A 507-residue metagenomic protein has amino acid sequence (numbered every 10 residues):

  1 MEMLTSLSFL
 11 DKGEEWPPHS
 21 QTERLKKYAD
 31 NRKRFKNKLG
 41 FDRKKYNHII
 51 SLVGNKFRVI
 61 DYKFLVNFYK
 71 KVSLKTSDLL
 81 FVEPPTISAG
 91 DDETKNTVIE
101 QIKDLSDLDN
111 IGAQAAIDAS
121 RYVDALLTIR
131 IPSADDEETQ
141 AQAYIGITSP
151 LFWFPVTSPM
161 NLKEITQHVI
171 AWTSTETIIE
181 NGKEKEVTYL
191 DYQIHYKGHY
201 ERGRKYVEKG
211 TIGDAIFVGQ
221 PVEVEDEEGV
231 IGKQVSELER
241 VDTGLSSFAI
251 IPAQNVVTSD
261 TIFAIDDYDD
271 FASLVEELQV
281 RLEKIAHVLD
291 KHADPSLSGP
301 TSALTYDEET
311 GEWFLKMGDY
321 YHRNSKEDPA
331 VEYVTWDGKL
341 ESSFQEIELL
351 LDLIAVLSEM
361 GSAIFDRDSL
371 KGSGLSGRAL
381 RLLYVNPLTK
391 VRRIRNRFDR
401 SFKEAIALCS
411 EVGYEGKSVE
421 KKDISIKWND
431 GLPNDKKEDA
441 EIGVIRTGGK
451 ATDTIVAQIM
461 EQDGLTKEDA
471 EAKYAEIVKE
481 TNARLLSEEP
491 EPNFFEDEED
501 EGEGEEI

Functional and structural regions predicted by a protein language model:
M1-Q167, T175-I179, E499-I507: Extended, helix-rich architectural segments
M3, E225-R381, D423: Extended, charged amphipathic alpha-helical segments
T86-T94, V98, H322-I442, T481: Surface-exposed loop-to-helix/strand elements on domain peripheries
A115, R130-I131, L289-S298, I364-L370 (+4 more regions): Short coil/turn segments at secondary-structure boundaries
R121, L126-T261: Extended, regular secondary-structure scaffolds
P433-Q458: C-terminal structured domain segments
K473-I507: Extended, compositionally biased alpha-helical segments that mediate assembly or anchoring
